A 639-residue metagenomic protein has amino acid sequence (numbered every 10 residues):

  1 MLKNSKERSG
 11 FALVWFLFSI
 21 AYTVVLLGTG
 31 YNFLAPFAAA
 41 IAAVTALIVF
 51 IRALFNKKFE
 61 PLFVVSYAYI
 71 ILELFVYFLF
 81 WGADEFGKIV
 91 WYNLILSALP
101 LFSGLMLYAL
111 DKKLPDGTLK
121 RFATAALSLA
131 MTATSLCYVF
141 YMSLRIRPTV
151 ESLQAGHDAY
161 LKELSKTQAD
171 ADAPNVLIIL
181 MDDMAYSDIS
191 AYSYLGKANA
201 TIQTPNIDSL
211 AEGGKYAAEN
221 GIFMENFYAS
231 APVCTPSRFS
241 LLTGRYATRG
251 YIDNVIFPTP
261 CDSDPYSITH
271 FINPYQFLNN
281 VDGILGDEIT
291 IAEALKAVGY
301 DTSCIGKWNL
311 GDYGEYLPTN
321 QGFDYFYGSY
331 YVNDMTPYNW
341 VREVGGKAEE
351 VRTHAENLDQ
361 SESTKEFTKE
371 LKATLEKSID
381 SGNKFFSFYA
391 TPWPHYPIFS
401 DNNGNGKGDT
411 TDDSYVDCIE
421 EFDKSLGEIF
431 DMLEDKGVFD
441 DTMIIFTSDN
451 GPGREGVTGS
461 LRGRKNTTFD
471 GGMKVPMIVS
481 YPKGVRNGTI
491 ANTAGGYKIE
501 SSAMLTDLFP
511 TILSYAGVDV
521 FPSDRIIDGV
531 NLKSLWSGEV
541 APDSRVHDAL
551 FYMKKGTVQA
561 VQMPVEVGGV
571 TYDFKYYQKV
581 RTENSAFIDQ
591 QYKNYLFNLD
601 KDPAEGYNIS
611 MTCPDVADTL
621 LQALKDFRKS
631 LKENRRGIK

Functional and structural regions predicted by a protein language model:
I146-I222, Y607-P614: Active-site-proximal N-terminal segment of extracellular/periplasmic enzymes that hydrolyze or transfer
Q154-L161, T368-I379, N403-T442: A long, amphipathic alpha-helix that forms part of the scaffold/cap immediately adjacent to metal-dependent active
V176, D182, L295, K307 (+4 more regions): A short aromatic-rich beta-strand->coil structural motif
Y186-I289, A294, F323-Y325, Y331 (+1 more regions): Active-site segment of extracytoplasmic enzymes that catalyze sulfate/phosphate-ester chemistry
K197-T204, E225-V233, T259, L278-I289 (+7 more regions): A short beta-strand-to-alpha-helix junction
N254-D301, W308-F385, A390-N402, N487 (+1 more regions): Formylglycine-dependent
G314-G322, P397-F399, G408-D412, D431-A494: Histidine-centered active-site microenvironments of extracellular/periplasmic hydrolases and transferases
P452-V457, K465-T468, A494-Y497, S501 (+1 more regions): C-terminal cap/loop subdomain of S1 sulfatases and analogous C-terminal strand-loop tails that border
